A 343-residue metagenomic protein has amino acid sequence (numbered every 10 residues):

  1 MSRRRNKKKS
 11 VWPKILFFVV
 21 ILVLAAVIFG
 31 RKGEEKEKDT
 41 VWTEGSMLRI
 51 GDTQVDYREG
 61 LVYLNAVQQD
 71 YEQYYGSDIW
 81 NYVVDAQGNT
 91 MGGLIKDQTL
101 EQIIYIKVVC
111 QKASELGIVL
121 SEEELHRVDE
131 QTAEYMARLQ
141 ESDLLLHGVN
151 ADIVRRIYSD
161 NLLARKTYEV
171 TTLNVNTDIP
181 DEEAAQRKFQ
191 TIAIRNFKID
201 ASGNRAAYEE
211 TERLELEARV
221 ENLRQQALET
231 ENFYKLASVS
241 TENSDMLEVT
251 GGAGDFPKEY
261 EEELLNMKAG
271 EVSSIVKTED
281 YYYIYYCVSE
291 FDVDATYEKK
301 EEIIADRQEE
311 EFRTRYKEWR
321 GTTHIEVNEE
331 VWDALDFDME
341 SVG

Functional and structural regions predicted by a protein language model:
M1-D97, G321-G343: Short, low-structural-confidence N-terminal segments
G45-T53, A86-L100, V109-V119, L144-V154 (+4 more regions): Second-shell loop/turn segments in exported
S46-Y57, Y63, K112, K188-R195 (+2 more regions): Soluble periplasmic/extracytoplasmic beta-strand elements of cell-envelope proteins
A66-Q98, S114-E183, E210-L214: Charged, solvent-exposed helices and adjacent loops that form client-binding or oligomerization surfaces
D143-D200, V239, D255-E301: Proteostasis/folding factors centered on peptidyl-prolyl cis-trans isomerases
A218-E259, V293-A295: Peptidyl-prolyl cis-trans isomerase
